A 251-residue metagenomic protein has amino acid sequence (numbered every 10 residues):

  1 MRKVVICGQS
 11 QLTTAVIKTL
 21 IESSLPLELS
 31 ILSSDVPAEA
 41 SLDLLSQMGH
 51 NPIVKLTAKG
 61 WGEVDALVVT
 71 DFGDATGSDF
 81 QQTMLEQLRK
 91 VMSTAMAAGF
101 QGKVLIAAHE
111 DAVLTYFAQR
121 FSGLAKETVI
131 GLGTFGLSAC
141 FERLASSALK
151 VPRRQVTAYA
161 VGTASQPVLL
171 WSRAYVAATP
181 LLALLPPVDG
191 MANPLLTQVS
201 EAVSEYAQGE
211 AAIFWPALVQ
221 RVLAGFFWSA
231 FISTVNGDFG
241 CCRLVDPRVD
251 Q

Functional and structural regions predicted by a protein language model:
M1-V4: Extreme N-terminal starter segment of soluble prokaryotic enzymes
Q9-S10: Glycine-rich Rossmann-fold phosphate-binding loop(s) that bind the pyrophosphate of adenine dinucleotide cofactors
T13-T14: N-terminal Rossmann-fold NAD(P) dinucleotide-binding loop
E22-E28, G123-K126: Conserved S-adenosyl-L-methionine
E28-V64: Conserved N-terminal Rossmann-fold NAD(P) cofactor-binding segment
G49-G102: Rossmann-like NAD(P)-binding element
F80-E142: Rossmann-like NAD(P)(H) cofactor-binding subdomain of soluble oxidoreductases
S147-Q251: Long, compositionally biased stretches enriched for glycine and/or charged residues
